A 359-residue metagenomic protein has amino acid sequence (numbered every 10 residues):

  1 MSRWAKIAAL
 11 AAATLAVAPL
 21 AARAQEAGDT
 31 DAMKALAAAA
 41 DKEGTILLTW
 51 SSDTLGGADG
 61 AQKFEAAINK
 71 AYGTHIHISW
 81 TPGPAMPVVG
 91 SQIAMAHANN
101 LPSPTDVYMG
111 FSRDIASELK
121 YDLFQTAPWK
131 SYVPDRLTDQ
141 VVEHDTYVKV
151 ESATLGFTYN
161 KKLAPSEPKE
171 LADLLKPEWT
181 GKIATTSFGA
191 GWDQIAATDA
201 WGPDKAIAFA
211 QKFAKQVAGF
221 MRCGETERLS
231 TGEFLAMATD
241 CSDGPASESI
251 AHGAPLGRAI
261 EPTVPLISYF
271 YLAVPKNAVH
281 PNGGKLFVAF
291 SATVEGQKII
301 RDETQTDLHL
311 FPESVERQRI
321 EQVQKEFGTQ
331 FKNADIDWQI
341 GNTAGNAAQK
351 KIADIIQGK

Functional and structural regions predicted by a protein language model:
A8-P19: Bacterial N-terminal signal peptides
L20-A24: Sec/Tat signal peptide C-region and signal peptidase I cleavage site
E26-M33, E43-Q62, F270: Extracytoplasmic "Venus flytrap"
L47-A66, H77-A94, L101-E233: Extracytoplasmic ligand-binding site segments that recognize negatively charged/polar headgroups
D114-L119, L235-G257: A ligand-binding cleft/hinge motif common to bilobed small-molecule-binding domains
Q125-V133, D145-K149, E248-L266, P275-A278: Short beta-strand->loop
G156-L163, A196-A200, S268-G283, I299-E303: A bilobed periplasmic-binding-protein/Venus flytrap-type ligand-binding module shared by bacterial periplasmic
K298-K359: C-terminal capping/gating helix-and-loop segments adjacent to ligand/active sites or protein-protein/ligand interfaces
